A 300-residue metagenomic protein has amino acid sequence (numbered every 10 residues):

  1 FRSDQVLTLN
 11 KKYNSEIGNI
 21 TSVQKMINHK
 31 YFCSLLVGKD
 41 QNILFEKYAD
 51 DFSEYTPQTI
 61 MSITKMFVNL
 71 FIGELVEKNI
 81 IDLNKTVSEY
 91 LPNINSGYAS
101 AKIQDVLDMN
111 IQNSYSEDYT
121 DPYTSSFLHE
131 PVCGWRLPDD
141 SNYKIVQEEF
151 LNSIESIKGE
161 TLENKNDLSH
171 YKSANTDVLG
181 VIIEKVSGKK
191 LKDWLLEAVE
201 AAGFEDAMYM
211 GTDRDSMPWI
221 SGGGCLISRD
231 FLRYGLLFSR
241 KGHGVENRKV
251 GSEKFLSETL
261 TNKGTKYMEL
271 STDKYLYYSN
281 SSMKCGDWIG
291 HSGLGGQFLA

Functional and structural regions predicted by a protein language model:
F1-S53, K78-I81, D108, Q112 (+1 more regions): N-terminal leader/targeting segments and the immediately adjacent pre-domain N-terminus
Q41, Q58-L83, V106, L179-I183 (+2 more regions): Active-site SXXK
N42-K47, P122-N164, K189-A207: Short, charged, amphipathic alpha-helices and their helix-cap/turn boundaries
S53-E54, K158-K165, N175-D177, D213-I220: Flexible glycine/proline-enriched surface loops and loop-helix/loop-strand junctions
E77-Y119, E160, V186-L226: Active-site helix/loop module of the DD-peptidase/beta-lactamase fold, centered on the serine-lysine SxxK catalytic
M109, N175-I182, G222-G244, Q297-A300: Active-site-proximal alpha-helical segments within enzyme catalytic domains
L162-Y171, W219-C225, H291-Q297: Solvent-exposed loop and edge beta-strand segments that line ligand/cofactor-binding and catalytic clefts
E205-M208, L256-A300: Active-site Gly/Thr loop motif
